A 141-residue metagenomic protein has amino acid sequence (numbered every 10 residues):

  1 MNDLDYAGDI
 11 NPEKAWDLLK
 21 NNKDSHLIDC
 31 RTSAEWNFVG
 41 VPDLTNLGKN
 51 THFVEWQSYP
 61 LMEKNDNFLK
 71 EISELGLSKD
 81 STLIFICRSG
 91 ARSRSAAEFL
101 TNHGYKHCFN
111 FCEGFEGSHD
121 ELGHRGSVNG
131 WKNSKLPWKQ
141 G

Functional and structural regions predicted by a protein language model:
M1-H26, S33-T82, S93-G141: Rhodanese-like catalytic fold shared by cysteine-dependent sulfurtransferases and DSP/PTP-type phosphatases
I86: Short, surface-exposed ligand- or partner-binding patches at beta-edge/loop junctions that are enriched in aromatics
G90: Conserved G/P- and acidic residue-centered "switch" motifs that form tight phosphate/ATP-binding loops in soluble
